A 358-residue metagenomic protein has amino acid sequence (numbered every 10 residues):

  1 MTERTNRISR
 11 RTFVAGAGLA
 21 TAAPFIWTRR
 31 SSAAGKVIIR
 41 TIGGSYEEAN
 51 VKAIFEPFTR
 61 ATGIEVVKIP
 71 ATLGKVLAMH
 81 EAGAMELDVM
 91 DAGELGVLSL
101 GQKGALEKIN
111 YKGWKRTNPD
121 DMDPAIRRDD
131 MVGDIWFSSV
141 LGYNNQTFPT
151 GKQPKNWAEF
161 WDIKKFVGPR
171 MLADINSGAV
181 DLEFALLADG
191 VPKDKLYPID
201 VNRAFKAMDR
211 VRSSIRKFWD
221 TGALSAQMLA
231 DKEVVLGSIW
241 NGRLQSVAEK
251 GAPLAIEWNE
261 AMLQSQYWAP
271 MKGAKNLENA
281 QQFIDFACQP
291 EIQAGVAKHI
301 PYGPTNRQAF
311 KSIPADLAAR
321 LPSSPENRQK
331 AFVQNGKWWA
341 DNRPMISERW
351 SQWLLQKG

Functional and structural regions predicted by a protein language model:
M1-I8, T21: N-terminal secretory signal peptides
A34-L98: Early extracytoplasmic/lumenal segment of secretory-pathway proteins
G44-V51, M85-L87, D91-A230: Extracytoplasmic ligand-binding site segments that recognize negatively charged/polar headgroups
N50, K165-G178, A287-F310: Periplasmic-binding protein-like
G96-S99, A230, V235-P253: A ligand-binding cleft/hinge motif common to bilobed small-molecule-binding domains
F137, R203-V211, A248-A274, F310 (+1 more regions): Periplasmic-binding protein-like
G142-T147, L186-V191, S265-N279, I284 (+2 more regions): A bilobed periplasmic-binding-protein/Venus flytrap-type ligand-binding module shared by bacterial periplasmic
A294-G358: C-terminal capping/gating helix-and-loop segments adjacent to ligand/active sites or protein-protein/ligand interfaces
